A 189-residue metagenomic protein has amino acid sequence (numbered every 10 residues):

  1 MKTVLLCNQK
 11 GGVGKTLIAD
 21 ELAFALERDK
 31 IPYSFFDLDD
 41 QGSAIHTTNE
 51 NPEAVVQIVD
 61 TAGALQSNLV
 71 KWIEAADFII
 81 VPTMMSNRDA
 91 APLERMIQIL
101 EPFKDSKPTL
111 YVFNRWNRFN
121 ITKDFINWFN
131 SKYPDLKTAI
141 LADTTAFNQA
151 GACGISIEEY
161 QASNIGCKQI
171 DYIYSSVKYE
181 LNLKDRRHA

Functional and structural regions predicted by a protein language model:
M1-D29: Walker A (P-loop) phosphate-binding motif
D29-A44: Short beta-strand-centered segment that lines the nucleotide-binding/catalytic pocket of NTP-utilizing
F36-D40, E53-L69: Switch II (G3) loop of P-loop NTPases
G42-P52: P-loop NTPase switch/communication element
Q66-N87: Inter-motif core of Ras-like GTPase G domains
A91-R115: Conserved C-terminal guanine-recognition region of P-loop GTPase G domains, centered on the G4
N117, I126-E158: Beta-strand-loop-alpha "switch" segments that mediate conformational coupling across diverse proteins
N148-Y174: Inter-lobe coupling/hinge region of RecA-like P-loop helicase motors
